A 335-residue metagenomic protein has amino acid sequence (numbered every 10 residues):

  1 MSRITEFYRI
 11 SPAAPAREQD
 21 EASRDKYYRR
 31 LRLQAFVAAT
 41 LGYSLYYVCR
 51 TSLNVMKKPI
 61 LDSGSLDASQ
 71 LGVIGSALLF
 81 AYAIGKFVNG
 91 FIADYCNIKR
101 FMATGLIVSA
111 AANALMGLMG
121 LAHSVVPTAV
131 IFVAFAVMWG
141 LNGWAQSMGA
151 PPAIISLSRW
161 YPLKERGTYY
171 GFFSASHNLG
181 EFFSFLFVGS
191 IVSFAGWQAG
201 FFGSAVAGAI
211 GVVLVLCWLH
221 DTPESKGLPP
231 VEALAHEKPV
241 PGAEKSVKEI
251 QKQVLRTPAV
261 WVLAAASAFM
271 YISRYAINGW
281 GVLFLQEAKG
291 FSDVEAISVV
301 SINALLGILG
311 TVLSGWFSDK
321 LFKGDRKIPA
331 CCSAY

Functional and structural regions predicted by a protein language model:
E18-Y28, K226-V262, A288: Juxtamembrane intracellular "pre-TM" segments in multi-pass secondary transporters
T51, L79-F87, E181-F182, A304-V312: Residue-level signature of mid-helix packing/kink "hotspots" within the transmembrane helices of 12-pass Major
L53-K57, T257-V312: Extracytoplasmic gate region of multi-pass secondary transporters
Y95-L106, K320-A334: Cytoplasmic membrane-interface "Motif A"-like loop-to-helix N-cap segments of 12-TM Major Facilitator Superfamily
I107-T128: C-terminal ends and interior cores of transmembrane alpha-helices in multi-pass membrane transporters/permeases
A112, P127-M148: Hydrophobic core of transmembrane alpha-helices in multi-pass small-molecule transporters, especially MFS/SLC-type
M138-L179: Cytoplasmic helix-loop-helix junction between adjacent transmembrane helices in 12-TM secondary transporters
F173-P223: Helix-loop-helix hairpin linking two adjacent transmembrane segments in secondary transporters
